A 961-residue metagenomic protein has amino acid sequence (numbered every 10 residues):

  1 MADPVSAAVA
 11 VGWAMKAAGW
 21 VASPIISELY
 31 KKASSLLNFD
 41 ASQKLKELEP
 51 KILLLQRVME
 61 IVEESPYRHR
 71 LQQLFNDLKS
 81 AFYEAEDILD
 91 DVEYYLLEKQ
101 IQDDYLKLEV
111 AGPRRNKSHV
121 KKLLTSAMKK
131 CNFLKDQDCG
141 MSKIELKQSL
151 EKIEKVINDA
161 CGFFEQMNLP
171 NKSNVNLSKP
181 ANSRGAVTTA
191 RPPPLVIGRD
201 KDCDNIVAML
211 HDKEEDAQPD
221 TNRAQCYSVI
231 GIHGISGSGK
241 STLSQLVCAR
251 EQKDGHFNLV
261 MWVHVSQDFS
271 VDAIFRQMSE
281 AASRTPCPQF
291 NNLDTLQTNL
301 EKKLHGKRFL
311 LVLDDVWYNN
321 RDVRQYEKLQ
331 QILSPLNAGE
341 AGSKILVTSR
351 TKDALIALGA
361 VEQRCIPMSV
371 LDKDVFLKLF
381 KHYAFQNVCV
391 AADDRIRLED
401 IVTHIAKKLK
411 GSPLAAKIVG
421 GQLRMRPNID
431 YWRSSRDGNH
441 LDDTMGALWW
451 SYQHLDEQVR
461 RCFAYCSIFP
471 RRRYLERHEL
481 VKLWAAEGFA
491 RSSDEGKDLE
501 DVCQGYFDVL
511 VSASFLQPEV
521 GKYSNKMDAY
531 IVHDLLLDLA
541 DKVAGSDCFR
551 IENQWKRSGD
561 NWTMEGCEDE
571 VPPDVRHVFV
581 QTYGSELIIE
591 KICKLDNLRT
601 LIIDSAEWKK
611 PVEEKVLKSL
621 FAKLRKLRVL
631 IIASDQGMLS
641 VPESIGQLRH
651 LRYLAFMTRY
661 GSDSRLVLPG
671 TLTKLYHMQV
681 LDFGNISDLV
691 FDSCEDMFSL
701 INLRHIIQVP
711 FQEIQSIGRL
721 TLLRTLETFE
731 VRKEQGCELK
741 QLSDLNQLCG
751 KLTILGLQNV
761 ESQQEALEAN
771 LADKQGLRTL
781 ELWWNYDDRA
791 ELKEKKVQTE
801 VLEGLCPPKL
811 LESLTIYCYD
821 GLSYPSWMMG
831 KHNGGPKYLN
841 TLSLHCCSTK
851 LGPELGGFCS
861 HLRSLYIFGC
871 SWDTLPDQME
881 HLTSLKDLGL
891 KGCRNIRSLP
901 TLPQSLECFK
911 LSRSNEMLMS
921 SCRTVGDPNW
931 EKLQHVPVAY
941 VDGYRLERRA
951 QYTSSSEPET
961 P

Functional and structural regions predicted by a protein language model:
M1-R70: N-terminal amphipathic alpha-helical segments
K46, Q148, N299-L304, R308-L310 (+9 more regions): Cross-kingdom leucine-rich repeat
P50, R57-A181: Charged, amphipathic alpha-helical interaction modules
Q56-P66, M278-N291, G339-R461, R473-Y474 (+2 more regions): Non-catalytic, charged helical/coil tracts that couple and regulate nucleotide-powered enzyme cores
Y95-D103, K303, V312, P335-G339 (+5 more regions): Surface-exposed helical/coil interface segments that assemble multiprotein signaling complexes
K152, D159-S238, T242-E251, G255 (+10 more regions): N-terminal flanking helix/linker immediately upstream of nucleotide/cofactor-binding cores
R223-A224, A273-Q277, P288-L313, N337-E340 (+4 more regions): Mid-core helix/loop region of P-loop NTP-binding domains shared across ATPases and GTPases
A249-H256, D294-L371: A conserved switch/coupling segment of P-loop NTPase cores
